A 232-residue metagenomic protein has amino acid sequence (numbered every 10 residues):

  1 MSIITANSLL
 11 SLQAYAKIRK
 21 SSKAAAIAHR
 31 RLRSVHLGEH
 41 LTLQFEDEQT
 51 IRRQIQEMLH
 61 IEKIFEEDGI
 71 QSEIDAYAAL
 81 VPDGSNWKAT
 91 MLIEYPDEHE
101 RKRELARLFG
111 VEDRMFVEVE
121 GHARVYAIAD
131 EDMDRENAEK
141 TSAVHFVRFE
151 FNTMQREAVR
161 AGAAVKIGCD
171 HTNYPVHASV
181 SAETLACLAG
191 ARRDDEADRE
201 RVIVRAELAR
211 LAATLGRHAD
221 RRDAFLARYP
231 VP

Functional and structural regions predicted by a protein language model:
S2-N86, E94-I203: Long, contiguous binding/interaction regions
R205, A209-A212, G216-L226: Residue-level detector of alpha-helical secondary structure
Y229-P232: Short, intrinsically disordered, charge-balanced linker/junction segments flanking boundaries in proteins
